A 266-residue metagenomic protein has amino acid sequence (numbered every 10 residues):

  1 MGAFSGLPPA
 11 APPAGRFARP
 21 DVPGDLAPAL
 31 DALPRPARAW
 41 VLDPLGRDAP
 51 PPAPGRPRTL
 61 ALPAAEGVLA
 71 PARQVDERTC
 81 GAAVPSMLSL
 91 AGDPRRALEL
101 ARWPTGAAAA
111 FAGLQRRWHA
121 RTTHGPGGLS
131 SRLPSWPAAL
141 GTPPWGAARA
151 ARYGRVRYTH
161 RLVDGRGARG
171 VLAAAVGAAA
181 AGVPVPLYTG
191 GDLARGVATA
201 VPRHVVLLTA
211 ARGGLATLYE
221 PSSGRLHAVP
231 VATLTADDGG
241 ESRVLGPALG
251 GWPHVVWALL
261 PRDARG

Functional and structural regions predicted by a protein language model:
G2-L129, G266: Active-site nucleophile-adjacent alpha helix/oxyanion-hole segment immediately C-terminal to the catalytic cysteine
P44, A150, A178, D237 (+1 more regions): Residues that form generic nucleotide/phosphate-binding pockets
E66-D76, R132-A139, R161-G165: Second-shell loop/turn segments in exported
M87, G146-Y153: Amphipathic alpha-helical segments that form well-ordered structural scaffolds and often line/cohere around active
G127-A147: Low-complexity, serine/threonine/proline-enriched polar segments
Y153-A174: Cysteine-dependent deubiquitinase/ubiquitin-like isopeptidase catalytic cores across multiple families
G167-V206: ...with weaker cross-activation on analogous glycine-rich loops/strands in unrelated enzymes
G190-G266: Active-site signature of cysteine proteases
